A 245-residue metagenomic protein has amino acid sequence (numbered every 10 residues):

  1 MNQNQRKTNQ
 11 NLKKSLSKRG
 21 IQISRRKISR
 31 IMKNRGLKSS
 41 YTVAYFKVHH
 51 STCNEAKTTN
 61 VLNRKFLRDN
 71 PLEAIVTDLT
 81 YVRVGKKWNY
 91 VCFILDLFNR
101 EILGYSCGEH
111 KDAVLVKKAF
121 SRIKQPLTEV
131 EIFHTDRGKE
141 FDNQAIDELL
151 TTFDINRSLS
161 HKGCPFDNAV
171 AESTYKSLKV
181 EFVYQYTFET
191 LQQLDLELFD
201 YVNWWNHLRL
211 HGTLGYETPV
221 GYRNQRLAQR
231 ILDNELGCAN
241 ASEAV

Functional and structural regions predicted by a protein language model:
M1-N70, C164, T218-A228: Basic, flexible linker segments flanking DNA-binding modules in nucleic acid-interacting mobile-element proteins
L12, I28, M32, L62 (+12 more regions): Mobile genetic element proteins and their domesticated derivatives, centered on retroelements and DNA transposons
V48-T52, T135-R137, N143-D147, R157-K179 (+2 more regions): RNase H-like two-metal-ion nuclease catalytic core shared by retroviral integrases and related mobile-element nucleases
R64, R68-L103, E109-H110: An active-site-proximal beta-strand-loop segment
K87, Y105-L127: Active-site beta-loop-alpha junctions of metal-dependent nucleic acid enzymes, especially the RNase H-like/DDE
E101-Y105, R157-S160, Y184-Q185: Short small-residue beta-strand/loop micro-motif enriched in glycine and branched aliphatics
T151-I155, V180-V245: C-terminal domain-tail junction helix/linker
